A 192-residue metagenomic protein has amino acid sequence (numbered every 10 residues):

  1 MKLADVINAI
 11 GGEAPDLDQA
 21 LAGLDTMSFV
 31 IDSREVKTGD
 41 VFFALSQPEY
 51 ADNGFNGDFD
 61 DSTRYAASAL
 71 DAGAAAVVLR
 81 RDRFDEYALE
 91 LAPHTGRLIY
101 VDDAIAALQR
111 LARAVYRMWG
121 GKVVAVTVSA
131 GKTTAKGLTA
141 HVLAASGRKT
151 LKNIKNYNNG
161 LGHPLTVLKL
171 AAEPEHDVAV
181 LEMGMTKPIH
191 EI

Functional and structural regions predicted by a protein language model:
M1-R110: N-terminal leader/targeting and accessory segments in enzymes
A107-I192: Phosphate-binding loop of NTP-binding sites
